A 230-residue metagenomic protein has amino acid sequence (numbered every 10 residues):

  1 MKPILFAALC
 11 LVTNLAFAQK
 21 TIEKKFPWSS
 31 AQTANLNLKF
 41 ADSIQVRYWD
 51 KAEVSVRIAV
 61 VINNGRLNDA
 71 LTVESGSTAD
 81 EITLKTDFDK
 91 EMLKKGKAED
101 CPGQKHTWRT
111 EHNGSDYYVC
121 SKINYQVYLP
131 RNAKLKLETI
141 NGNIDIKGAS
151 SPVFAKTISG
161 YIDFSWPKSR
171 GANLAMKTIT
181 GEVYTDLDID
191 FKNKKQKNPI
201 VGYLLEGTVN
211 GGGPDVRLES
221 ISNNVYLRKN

Functional and structural regions predicted by a protein language model:
M1-E23: Bacterial Sec-dependent N-terminal signal peptides
Q19-T33, S43-R131, K168-G213: Acidic (Asp/Glu) and glycine-rich low-complexity loops/linkers that are typically intrinsically disordered
I22, A41-I44, K134, N143-I144 (+5 more regions): Extracellular beta-strand scaffolds
R47, Y128-P130, E138-I140, K147 (+6 more regions): Feature marks extracellular polysaccharide-active and adherence modules
G96-H112, D116, T139, D145-I158 (+1 more regions): A short, hydrophobic/aromatic-rich structural module that often spans a beta strand with its adjoining loop
L205-N230: Hydrophilic extracytoplasmic domains
